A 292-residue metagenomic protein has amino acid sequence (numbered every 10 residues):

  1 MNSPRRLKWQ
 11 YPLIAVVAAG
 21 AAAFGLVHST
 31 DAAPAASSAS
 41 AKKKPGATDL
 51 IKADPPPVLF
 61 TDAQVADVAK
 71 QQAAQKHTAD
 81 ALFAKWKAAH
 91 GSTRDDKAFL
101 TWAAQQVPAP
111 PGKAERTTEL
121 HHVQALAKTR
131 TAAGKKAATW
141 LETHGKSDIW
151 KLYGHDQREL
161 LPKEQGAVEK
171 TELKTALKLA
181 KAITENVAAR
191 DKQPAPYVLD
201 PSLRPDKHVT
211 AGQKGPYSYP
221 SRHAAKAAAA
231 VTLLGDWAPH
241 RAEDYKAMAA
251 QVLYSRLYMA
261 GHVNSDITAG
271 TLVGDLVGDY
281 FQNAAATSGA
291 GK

Functional and structural regions predicted by a protein language model:
N2-Q10, G25, P34-M259: Hydrophobic alpha-helical bundle signature of multipass membrane enzymes
W9-A21: Sec-dependent N-terminal signal peptides
A22-S29: C-terminal segment of classical bacterial N-terminal signal peptides
Q251-A285, G289: Interfacial helix-loop-helix junctions of multi-pass membrane proteins
